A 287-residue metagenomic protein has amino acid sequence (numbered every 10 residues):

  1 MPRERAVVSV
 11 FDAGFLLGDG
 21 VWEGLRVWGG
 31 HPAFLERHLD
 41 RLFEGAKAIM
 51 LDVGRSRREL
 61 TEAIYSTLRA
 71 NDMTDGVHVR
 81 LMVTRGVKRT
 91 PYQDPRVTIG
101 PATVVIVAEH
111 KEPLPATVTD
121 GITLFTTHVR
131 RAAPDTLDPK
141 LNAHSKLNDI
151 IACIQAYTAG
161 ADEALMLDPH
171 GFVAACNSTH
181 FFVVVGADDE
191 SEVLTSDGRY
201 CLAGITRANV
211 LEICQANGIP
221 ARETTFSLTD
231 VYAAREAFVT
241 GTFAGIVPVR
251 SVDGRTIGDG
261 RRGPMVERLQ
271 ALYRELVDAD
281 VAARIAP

Functional and structural regions predicted by a protein language model:
M1-L165, P169, L202, L211-P287: Conserved alpha/beta cores of soluble small-molecule-handling proteins
A164-L165, F172-G198, A203: Glycine- and Gly-Pro-enriched alpha-helical subdomains that act as flexible, kink-prone "lid/hinge" or packing modules
A208: N-terminal G-site helix/loop of the GST-like fold
